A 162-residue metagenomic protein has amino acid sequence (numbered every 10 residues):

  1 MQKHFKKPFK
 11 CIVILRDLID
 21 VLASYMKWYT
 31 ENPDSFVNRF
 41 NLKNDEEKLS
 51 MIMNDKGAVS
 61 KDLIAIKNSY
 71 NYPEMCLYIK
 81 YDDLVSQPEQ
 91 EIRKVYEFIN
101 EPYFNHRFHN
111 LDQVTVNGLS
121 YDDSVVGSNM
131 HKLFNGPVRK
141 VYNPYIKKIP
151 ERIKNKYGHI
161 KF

Functional and structural regions predicted by a protein language model:
M1-K27: ATP-dependent NMP and nucleoside kinases share a basic, alpha-helical "lid"
K10, K80, Y145: Amphipathic alpha-helical recognition patches that constitute DNA-binding helices
I14, I79, H106-H109: Conserved beta-strand termini and adjacent loop/short-helix elements that scaffold enzyme active sites in alpha/beta
I19-F98: PAPS-dependent sulfotransferase catalytic domain
M26-Y29, K67-Y70, E97-F162: PAPS-dependent sulfotransferases, especially Golgi type II membrane carbohydrate sulfotransferases
